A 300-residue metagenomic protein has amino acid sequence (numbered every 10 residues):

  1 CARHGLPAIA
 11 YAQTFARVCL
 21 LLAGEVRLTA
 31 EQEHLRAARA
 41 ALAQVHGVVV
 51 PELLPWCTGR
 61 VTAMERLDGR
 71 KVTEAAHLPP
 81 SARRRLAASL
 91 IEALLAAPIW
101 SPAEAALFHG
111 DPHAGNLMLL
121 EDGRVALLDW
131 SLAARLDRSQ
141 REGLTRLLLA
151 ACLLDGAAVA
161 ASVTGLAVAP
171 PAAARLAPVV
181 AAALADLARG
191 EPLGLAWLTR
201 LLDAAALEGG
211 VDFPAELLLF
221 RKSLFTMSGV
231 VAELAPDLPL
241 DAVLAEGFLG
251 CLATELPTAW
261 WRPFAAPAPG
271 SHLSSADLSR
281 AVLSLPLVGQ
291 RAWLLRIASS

Functional and structural regions predicted by a protein language model:
C1-T73, S89, H109: Conserved ATP-binding subdomain of kinase catalytic cores across diverse folds
A10-A23, L67-G69, T73-S89, L120-S300: Helix-rich C-lobe and terminal helical cap/extension of kinase-like folds
A96-L107: Protein kinase catalytic-loop region centered on the HRD/HxD motif
L107-H109, L128: Acidic (Asp/Glu-rich) catalytic motifs at the cytosolic membrane interface
D111-H113: Conserved catalytic-loop position in the HRD/HxD motif
G115-L119: Hydrophobic residue at the +6 position relative to the catalytic HRD Asp in the kinase catalytic loop
